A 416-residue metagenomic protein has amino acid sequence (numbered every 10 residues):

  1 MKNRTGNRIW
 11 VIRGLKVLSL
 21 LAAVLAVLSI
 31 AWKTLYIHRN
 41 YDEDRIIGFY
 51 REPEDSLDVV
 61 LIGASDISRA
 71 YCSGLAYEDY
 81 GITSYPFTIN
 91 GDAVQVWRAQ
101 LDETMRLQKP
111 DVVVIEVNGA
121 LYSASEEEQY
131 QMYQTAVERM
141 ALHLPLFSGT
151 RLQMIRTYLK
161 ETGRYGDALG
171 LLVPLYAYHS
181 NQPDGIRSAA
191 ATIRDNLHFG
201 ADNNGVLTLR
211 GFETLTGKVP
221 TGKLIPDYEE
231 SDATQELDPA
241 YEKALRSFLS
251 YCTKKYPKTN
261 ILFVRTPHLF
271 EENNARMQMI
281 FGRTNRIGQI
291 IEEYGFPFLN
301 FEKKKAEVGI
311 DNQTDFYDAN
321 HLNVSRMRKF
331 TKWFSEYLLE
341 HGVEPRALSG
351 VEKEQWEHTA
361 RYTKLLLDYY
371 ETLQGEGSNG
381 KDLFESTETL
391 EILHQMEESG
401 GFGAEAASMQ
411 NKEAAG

Functional and structural regions predicted by a protein language model:
M1-I12: N-terminal Lys/Arg-rich, disordered targeting/topogenic segments
R13-K33: Hydrophobic membrane-insertion alpha-helices, especially the h-region of bacterial N-terminal signal peptides
L35-D55: Alpha-helical transmembrane signal-anchor/signal-peptide segments
S56-A70, H321-V324: Catalytic nucleophile-elbow at a beta strand-turn-alpha helix junction centered on a G-D-S/GDSL motif, marking
D66-R151: Membrane-embedded segments
Q134-K258, G350-N411: Secreted/periplasmic serine-hydrolase-like ester/acetyl group-modifying domain
S250-R276: Active-site segments of SGNH/GDSL-like serine hydrolases that catalyze O-acetyl group transfer/hydrolysis on lipids
R276-Q278, R283-L390, H394: C-terminal regions of proteins
